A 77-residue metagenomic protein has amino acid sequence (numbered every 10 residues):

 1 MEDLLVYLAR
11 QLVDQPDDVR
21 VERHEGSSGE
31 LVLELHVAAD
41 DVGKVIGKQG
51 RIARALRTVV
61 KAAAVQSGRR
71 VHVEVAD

Functional and structural regions predicted by a protein language model:
M1-V42, K48, A55-D77: RNA-contacting regions in translation and RNA-metabolism proteins, encompassing KH/S1 modules where present
